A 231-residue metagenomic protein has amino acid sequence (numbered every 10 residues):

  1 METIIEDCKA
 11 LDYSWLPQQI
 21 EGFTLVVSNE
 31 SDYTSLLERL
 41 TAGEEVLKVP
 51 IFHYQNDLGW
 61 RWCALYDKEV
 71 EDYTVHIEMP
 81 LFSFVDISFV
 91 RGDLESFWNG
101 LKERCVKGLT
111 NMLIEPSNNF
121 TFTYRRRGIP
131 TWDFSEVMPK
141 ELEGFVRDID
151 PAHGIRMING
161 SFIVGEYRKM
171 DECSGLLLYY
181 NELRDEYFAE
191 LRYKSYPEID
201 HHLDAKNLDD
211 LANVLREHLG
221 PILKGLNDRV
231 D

Functional and structural regions predicted by a protein language model:
M1-H53, K107-E172: Negatively charged, low-complexity tracts enriched in Asp/Glu with abundant Ser/Thr
Q19, A64-Y66, K102, E136: Short, isolated positions within intrinsically disordered regulatory regions of eukaryotic proteins
T34-E38, S96-N99, K140, G144 (+3 more regions): Polar/charged alpha-helical tracts
D57-G100, M170-N213: Intrinsically disordered, low-complexity regulatory segments enriched in Ser/Thr/Pro and charged residues
L94-M112: Short, structured interface segments
G100-L101, L113-E115, A189-E190, V214-R216 (+1 more regions): Glycine-rich loops and low-complexity Gly/Arg-rich segments that provide flexible linkers or classic glycine-based
C105-G108, N119-T121, S195-Y196, G220-K224: Short C-terminal domain-edge/linker segments immediately following a structured domain
H202-D231: Long, compositionally biased interface segments
